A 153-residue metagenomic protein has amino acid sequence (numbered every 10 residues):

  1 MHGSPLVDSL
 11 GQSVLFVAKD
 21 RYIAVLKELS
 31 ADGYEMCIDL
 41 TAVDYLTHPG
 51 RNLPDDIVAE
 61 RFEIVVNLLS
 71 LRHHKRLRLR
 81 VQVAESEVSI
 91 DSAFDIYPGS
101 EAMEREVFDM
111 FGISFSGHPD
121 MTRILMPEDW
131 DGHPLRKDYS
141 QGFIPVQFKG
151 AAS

Functional and structural regions predicted by a protein language model:
M1-S153: Terminal low-complexity/charged segments
